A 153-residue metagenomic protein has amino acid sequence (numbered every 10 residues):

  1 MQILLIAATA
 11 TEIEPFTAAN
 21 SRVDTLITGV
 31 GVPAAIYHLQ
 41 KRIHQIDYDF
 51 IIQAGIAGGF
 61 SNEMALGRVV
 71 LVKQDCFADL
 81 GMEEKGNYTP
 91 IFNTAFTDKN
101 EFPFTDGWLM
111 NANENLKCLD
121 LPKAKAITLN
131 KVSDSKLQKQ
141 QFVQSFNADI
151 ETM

Functional and structural regions predicted by a protein language model:
M1-D47, M64: N-terminal short beta-loop-beta anion/metal-coordinating cradle
D49-I52: Structural motif
G58: Active-site micro-motifs of SAM-dependent methyltransferase domains
S61-I150: Mid-sequence, gly/pro-rich, charge-dense loop/helix-turn segments that line enzyme active sites
M153: Polyanion-binding loop/helix "lid" in catalytic or ligand-binding cores
